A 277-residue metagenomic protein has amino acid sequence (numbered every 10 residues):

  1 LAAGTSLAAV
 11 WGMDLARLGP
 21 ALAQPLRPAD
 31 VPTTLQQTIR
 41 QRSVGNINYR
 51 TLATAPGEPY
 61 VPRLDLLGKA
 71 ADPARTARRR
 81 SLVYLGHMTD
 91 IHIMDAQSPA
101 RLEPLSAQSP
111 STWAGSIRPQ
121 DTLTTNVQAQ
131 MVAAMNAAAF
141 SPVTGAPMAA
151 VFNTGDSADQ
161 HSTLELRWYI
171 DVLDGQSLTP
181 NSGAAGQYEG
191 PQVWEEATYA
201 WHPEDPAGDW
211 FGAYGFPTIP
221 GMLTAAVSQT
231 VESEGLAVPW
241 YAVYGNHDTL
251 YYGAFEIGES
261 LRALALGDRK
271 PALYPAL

Functional and structural regions predicted by a protein language model:
A2-A150, A158-V243, T249-L277: Acidic, histidine-bearing metal-coordination/catalytic regions of metal-dependent phosphoesterases
